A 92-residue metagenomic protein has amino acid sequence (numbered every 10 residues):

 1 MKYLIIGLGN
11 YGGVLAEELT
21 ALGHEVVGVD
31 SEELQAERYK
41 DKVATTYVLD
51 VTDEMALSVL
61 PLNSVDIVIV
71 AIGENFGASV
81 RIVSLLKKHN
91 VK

Functional and structural regions predicted by a protein language model:
M1-K92: Cytosolic regulatory regions of ion transport systems
